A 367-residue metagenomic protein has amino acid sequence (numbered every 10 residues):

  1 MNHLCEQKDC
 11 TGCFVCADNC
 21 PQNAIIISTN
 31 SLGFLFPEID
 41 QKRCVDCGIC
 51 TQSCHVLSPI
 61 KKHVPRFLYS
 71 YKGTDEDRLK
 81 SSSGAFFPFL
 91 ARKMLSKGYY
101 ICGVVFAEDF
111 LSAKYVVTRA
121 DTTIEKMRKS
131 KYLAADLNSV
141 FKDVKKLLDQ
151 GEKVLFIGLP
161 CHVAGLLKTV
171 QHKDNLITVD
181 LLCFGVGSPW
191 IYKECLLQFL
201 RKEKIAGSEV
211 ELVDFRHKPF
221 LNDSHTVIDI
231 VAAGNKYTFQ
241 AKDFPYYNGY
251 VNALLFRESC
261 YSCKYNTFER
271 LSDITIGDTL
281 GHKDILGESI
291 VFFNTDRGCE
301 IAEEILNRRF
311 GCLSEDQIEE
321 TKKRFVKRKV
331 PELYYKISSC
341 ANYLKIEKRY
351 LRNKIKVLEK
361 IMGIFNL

Functional and structural regions predicted by a protein language model:
M1, C5-Q7, E38-K42, K242-N252: Short, intrinsically disordered, charge-biased short linear motifs at domain edges
M1-I25, E211-A233: A broadly conserved sequence feature marking short terminus-proximal activation segments in nucleic acid-centric
N2-Q7, V15-E38, G48-R66, D273-I274: Iron-sulfur cluster-binding cysteine motifs and their immediate structural context in ferredoxin-like electron-transfer
C10-C16, C20, C44-C50, C54 (+3 more regions): Disulfide-bonded cysteines in secreted/extracellular proteins and peptides
F14, S31, C44, G48 (+2 more regions): Generic alpha-helical scaffold signal
S31, I39-D40, L176, F199: Alpha-helix boundary/interfacial micro-motifs
F36-I49, P219-I228: Short N-terminal signal/transit or membrane-insertion segments and the immediately adjacent low-complexity/disordered
H55, P59-L367: Iron-sulfur-associated redox domains of electron-transfer enzymes in respiratory and anaerobic energy metabolism
